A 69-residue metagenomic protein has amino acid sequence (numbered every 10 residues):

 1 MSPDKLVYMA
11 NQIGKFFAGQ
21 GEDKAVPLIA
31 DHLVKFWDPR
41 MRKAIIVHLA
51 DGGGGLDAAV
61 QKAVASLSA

Functional and structural regions predicted by a protein language model:
M1-E22: N-terminal acidic leader/helix
S2, E22-V26, G52, L56: Residue-level recognition of alpha-helical structural elements
K5, M9, A25-I29, M41 (+1 more regions): Residue-level detector of well-ordered alpha-helical segments, enriched for hydrophobic/aromatic packing positions
F36-P39: N-terminal glycine-rich anion-binding loops that anchor highly charged ligand groups
M41-S66: Short, charged early-sequence alpha-helical segments and their helix-coil boundaries
